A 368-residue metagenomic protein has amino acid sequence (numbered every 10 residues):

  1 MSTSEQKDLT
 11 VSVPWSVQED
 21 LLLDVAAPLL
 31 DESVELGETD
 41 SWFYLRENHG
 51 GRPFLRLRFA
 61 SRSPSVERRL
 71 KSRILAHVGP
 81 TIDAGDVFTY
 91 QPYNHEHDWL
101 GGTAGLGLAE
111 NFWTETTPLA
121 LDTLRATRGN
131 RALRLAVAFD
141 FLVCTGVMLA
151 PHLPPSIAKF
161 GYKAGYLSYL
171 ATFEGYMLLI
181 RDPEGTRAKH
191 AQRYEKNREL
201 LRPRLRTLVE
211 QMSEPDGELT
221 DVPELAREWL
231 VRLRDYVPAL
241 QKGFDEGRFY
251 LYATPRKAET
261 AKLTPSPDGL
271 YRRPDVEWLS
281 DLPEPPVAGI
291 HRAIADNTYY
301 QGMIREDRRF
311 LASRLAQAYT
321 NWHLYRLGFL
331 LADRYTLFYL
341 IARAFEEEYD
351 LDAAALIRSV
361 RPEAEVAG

Functional and structural regions predicted by a protein language model:
M1-G368: An acidic, charge-biased composition feature
